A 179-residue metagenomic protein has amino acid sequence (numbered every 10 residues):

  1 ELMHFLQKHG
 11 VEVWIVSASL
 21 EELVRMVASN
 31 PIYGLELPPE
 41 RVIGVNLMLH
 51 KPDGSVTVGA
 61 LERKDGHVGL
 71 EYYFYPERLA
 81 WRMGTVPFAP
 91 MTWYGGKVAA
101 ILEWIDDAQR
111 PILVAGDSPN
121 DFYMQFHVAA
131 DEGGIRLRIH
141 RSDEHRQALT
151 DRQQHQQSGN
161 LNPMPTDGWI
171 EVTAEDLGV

Functional and structural regions predicted by a protein language model:
E1-W14, A18-V179: C-terminal cap/substrate-recognition subdomain and adjoining C-terminal extension of metal-dependent phosphatase-like
